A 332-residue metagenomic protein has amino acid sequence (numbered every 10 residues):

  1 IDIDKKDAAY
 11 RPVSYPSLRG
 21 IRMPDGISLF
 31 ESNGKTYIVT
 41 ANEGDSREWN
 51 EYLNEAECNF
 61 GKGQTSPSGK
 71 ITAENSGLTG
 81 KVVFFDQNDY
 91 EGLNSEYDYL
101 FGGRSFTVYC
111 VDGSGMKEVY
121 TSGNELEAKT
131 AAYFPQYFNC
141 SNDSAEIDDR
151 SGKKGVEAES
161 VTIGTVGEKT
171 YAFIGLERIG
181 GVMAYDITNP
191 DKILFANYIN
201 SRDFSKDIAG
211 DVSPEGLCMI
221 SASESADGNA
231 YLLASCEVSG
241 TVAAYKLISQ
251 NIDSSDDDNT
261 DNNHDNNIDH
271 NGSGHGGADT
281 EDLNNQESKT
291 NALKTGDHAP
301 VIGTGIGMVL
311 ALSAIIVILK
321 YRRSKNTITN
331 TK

Functional and structural regions predicted by a protein language model:
I1-D256: Beta-sheet-rich non-transmembrane sensory/scaffold domains
N75, G272, G305-I306: N-terminal regions of proteins, emphasizing targeting and processing segments when present
K192, H298-I302, R322: Structural motif marking the loop-to-transmembrane transition
N251-D297: C-terminal low-complexity, Ser/Thr- and acidic/Pro-rich disordered "stalk" regions positioned immediately N-terminal
D257, D265, A299, L312-I315 (+1 more regions): Low-complexity, intrinsically disordered short peptide segments enriched in small/polar/basic residues
E281, N291, M308-L310, V317: Intrinsic-disorder/low-complexity peptide segments enriched for small residues
K294-M308: Juxtamembrane/start-of-transmembrane alpha-helix segments at the extracytoplasmic/lumenal side of membrane anchors
L310-K332: C-terminal membrane-anchoring or membrane-association module
